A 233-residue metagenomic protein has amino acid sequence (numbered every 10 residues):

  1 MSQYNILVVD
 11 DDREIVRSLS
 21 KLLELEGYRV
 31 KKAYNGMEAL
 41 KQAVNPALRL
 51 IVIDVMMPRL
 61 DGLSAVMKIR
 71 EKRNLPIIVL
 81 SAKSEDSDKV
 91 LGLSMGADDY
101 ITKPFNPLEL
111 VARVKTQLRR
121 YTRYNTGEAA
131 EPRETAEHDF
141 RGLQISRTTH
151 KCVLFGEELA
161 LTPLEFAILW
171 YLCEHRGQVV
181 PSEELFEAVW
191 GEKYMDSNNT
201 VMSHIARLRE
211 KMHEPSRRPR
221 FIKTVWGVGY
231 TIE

Functional and structural regions predicted by a protein language model:
Y4-N5, T116-V179, E183: Short, Lys/Arg-enriched segments at the junction into DNA-binding effector domains of transcriptional regulators
E14-L25: Charged docking surfaces used in two-component/phosphorelay signaling
G27-Y34, Q42: Short hydrophobic/Thr-rich beta-strand motif most characteristic of the beta2 strand and flanking loop of CheY-like
Y34-E38, D61-S64, D88: Acidic catalytic/metal-coordinating carboxylates
A47-V52: Active-site beta3 strand of CheY-like receiver
M57: Receiver (REC) domain active-site loop signature in two-component systems and cognate sites in sensor histidine kinases
M67, E71, P76-D139: Basic, amphipathic DNA-recognition helix from helix-turn-helix-like DNA-binding domains
K151-R220, V225-V228: Positively charged, aromatic-enriched patches within helix-turn-helix-type DNA-binding elements, predominantly
